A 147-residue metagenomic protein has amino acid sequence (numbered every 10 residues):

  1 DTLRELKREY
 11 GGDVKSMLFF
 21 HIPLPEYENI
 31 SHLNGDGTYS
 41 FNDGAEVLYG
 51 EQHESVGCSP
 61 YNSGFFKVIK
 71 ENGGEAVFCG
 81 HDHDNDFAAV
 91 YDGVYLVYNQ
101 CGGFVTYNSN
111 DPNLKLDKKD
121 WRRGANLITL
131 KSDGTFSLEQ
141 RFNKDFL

Functional and structural regions predicted by a protein language model:
D1-G80: His/acidic metal-ligating clusters that form di-metal
G64-N72, N85-L147: Binuclear metal-dependent phosphoesterase catalytic core
